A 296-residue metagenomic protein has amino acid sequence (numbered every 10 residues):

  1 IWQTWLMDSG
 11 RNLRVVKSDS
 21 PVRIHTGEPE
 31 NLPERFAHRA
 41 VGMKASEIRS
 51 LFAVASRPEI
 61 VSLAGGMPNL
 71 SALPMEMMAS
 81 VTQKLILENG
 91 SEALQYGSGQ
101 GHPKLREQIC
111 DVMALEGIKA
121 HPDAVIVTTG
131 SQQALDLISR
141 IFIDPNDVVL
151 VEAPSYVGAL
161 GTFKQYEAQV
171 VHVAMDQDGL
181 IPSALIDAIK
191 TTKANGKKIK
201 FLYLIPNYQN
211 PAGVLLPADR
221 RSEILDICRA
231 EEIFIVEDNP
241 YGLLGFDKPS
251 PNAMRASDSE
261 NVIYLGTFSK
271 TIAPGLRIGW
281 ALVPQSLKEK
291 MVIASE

Functional and structural regions predicted by a protein language model:
W2-W5: Tryptophan (W) side chains
D8, A256-E296: Conserved core segment of the aminotransferase class I/II
L13-V16: Short hydrophobic short-linear motifs embedded in intrinsically disordered terminal tails or helical linkers
T26-E28, R39-G130, L137: N-terminal small-domain helix-loop-helix segment of the aminotransferase-like
G66-L70, Q132, Y156, N207-Q209 (+3 more regions): Short, solvent-exposed loop/turn segments at secondary-structure junctions
L87, E92-E231, G242-I263: Conserved core of the PLP fold type I
D238: Glycine-centered flexible beta-alpha turn that most often forms the glycine-rich phosphate-binding loop
